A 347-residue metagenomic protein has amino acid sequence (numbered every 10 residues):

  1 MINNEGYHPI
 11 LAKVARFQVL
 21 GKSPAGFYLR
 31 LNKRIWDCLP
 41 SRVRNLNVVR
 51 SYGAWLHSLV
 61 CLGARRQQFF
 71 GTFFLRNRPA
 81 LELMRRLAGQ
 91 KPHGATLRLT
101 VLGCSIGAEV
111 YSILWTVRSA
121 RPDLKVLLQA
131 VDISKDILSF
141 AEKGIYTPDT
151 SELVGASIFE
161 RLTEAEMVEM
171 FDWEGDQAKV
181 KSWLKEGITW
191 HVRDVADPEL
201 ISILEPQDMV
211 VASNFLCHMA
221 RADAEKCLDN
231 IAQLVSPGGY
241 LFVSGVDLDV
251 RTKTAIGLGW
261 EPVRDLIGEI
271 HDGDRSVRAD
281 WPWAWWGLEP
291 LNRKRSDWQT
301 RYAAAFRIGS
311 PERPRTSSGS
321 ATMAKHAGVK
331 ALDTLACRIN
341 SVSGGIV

Functional and structural regions predicted by a protein language model:
V14, L20-T100: Conserved AdoMet
A95-G107, Q129: Conserved class I S-adenosyl-L-methionine
I106-R121: Conserved SAM-binding loop of SAM-dependent methyltransferases across substrates and taxa, primarily the Class I
V126-L127, V131-E205, V211, F215: Extended basic-aromatic, gly/pro-enriched interface segments that bind polyanionic ligands
T150-D172, Q177, K253-P290, K294 (+1 more regions): Conserved Class I S-adenosyl-L-methionine
E225-P237: A short glycine-rich, Lys/Arg-flanked "PGG" loop and its adjoining helix->strand segment in the class I
G238-V246: Conserved beta-strand signature within the Rossmann-like core of class I S-adenosyl-L-methionine
R264, V277-I339, G344-V347: Core SAM-dependent methyltransferase catalytic element
